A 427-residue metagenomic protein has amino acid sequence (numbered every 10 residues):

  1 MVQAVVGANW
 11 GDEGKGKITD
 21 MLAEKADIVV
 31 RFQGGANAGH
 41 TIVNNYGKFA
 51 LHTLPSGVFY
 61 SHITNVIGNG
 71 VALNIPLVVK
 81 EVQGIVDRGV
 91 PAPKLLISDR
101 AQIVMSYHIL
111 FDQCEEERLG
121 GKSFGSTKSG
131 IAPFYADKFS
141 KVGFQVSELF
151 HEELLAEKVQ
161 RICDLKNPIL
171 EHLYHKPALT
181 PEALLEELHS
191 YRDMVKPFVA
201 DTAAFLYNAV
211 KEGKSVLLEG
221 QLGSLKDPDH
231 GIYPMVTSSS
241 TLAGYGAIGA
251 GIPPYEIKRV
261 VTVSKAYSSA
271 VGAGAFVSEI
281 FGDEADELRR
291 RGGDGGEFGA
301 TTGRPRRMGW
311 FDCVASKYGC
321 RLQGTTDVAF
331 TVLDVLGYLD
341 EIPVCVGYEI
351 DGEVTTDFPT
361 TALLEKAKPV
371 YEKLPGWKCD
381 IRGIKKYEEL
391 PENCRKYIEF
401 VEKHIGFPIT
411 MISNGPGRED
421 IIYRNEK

Functional and structural regions predicted by a protein language model:
M1-K427: Non-transmembrane, aqueous-exposed alpha-helical and coiled segments at domain scale
